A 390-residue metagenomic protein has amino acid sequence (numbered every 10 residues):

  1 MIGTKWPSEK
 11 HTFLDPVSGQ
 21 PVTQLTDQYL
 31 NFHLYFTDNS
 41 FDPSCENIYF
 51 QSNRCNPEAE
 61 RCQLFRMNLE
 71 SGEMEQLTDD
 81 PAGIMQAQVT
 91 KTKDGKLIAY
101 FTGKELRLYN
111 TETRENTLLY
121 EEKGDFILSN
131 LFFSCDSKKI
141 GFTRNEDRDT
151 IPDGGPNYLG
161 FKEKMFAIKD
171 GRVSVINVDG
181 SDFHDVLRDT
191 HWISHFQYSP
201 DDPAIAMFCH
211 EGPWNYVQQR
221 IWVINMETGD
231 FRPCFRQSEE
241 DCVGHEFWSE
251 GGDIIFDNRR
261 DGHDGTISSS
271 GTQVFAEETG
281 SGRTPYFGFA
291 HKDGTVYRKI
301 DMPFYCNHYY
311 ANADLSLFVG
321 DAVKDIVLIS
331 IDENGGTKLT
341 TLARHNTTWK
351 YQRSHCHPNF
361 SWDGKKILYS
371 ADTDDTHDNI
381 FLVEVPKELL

Functional and structural regions predicted by a protein language model:
M1-T23, A167, G171: Blade/loop signatures of beta-propeller domains
I2-T4, S52-E60, T143-I168, C209-Q218 (+3 more regions): Short, conserved, GDST-rich strand-edge loop motifs in beta-rich repeat architectures
T23-Y29, E73-D79, E115-E121, D182-L187 (+4 more regions): A short beta-strand motif characteristic of beta-propeller blades
D38-N47, A87-L97, F101, N130-I140 (+4 more regions): Blade-terminus and WD-like Trp-Asp/Gly-His loop motifs, strongest in beta-propeller folds
D79-G171, D185-R188: Asp-box/WD-like beta-propeller blade repeats and closely related beta-sheet repeat scaffolds
S238-C242, Y297-Y310, G336-F360: Conserved blade-ending motifs and adjacent loop-strand segments that build the rim/top face of beta-propeller domains
S249, D253-S270, F275-G288, G294-K338: Loop/turn-rich, solvent-exposed surfaces of beta-rich toroidal or solenoidal domains
S354-L390: Blade-level signature of beta-propeller repeat domains, shared across WD40, Kelch, NHL, RCC1 and BNR/Asp-box propellers
